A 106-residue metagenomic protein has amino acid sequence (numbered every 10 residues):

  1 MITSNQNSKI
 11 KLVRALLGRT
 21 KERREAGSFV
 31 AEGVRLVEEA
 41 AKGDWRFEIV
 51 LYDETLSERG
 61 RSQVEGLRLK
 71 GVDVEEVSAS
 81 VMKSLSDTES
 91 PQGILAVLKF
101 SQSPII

Functional and structural regions predicted by a protein language model:
M1-Q63: Boundary-proximal intrinsically disordered activation/regulatory segments immediately upstream of a helical core
R14-K21, R68, S86-E89: Generic secondary-structure transition motif, activating predominantly at the C-termini of alpha-helices
R24, W45, L67-K70, E89-P91: A generic structural signal for short, non-catalytic loop/turn and secondary-structure boundary residues
S28, E48-V50, D73-E75, Q92-A96: Structural motif
V34, E54, V77-A79, L98-F100: Fold-independent oxyanion-binding glycine-rich loops and adjacent beta-strand/coil segments at enzyme active sites
D44, T55-D73, Q102-I106: Short, glycine- and charge-enriched coil/turn segments that flank and shape catalytic ligand pockets
G66-D87: A glycine-rich helix N-cap at a beta->alpha junction
V81-I106: Hydrophobic alpha-helical segments and helix pairs
